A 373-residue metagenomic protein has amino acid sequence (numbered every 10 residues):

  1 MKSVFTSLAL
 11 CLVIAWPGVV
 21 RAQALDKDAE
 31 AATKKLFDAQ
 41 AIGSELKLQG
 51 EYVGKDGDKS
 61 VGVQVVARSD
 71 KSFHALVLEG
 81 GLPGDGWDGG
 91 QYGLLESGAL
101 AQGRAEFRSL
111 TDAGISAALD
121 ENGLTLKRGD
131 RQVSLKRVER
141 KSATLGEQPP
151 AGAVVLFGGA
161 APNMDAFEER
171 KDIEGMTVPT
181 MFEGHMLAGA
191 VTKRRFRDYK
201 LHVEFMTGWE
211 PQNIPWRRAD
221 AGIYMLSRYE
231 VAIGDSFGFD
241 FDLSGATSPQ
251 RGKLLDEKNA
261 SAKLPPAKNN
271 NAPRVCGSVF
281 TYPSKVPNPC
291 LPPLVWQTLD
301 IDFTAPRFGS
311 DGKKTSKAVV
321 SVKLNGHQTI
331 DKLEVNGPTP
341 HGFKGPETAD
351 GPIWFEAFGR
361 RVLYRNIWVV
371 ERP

Functional and structural regions predicted by a protein language model:
M1-S7: Positively charged n-region of N-terminal signal peptides that target proteins for export
S7-W16: Bacterial N-terminal signal peptides
W16-A22: Sec/Tat signal peptide C-region and signal peptidase I cleavage site
A22-Q23, Y52: N-terminal Sec-dependent export signals
A24-A31, A39, R68, L76-P373: Carbohydrate-interacting regions of secretory-pathway proteins
E30-Q64: N-terminal secretory signal peptides
G62-Q64, S69-H74: N-terminal alpha-helical targeting/anchoring segments
